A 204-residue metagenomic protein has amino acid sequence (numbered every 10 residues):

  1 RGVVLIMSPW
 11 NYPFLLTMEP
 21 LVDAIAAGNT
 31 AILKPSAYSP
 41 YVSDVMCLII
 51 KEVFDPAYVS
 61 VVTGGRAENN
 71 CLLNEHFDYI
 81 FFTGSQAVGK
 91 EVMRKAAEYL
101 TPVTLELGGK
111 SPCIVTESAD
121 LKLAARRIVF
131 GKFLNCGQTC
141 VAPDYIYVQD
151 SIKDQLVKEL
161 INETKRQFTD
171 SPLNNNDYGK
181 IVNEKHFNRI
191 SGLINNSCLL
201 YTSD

Functional and structural regions predicted by a protein language model:
R1-L123, N175: Rossmann-like NAD(P) dinucleotide-binding subdomain of oxidoreductase/dehydrogenase enzymes
R1-V3, Y201-D204: Short intrinsically disordered, low-complexity coil segments enriched in acidic
F54, A87-S203: ALDH superfamily catalytic-core signature
